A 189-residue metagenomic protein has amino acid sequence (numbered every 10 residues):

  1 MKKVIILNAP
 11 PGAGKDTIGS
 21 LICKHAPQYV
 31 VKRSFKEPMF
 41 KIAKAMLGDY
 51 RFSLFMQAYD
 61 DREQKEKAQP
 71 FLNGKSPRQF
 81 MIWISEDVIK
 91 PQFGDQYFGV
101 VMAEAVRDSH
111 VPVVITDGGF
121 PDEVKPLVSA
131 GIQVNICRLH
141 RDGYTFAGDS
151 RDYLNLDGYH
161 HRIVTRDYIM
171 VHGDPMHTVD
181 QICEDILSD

Functional and structural regions predicted by a protein language model:
M1-I5: Extreme N-terminal starter segment of soluble prokaryotic enzymes
L7, I115: Hydrophobic anchor at the beta1->P-loop junction of P-loop NTPases
A9-P11, K75, V101, P121-D189: Small-molecule kinase domains that catalyze NTP-dependent phosphoryl transfer to phosphate-bearing small molecules
K15: Conserved lysine of the Walker
I18: Hydrophobic positions on the alpha1 helix immediately C-terminal to the Walker A/P-loop
L21: Active-site signature of alpha/beta-hydrolase-fold catalytic machinery across serine- and Asp/Cys-nucleophile hydrolases
K24-K32: Post-Walker A helix-loop "phosphate-sensing" segment adjacent to the P-loop in P-loop NTPases
E37-V111: ATP-dependent small-molecule kinase phosphotransfer cores that center on conserved nucleotide phosphate-binding segments
